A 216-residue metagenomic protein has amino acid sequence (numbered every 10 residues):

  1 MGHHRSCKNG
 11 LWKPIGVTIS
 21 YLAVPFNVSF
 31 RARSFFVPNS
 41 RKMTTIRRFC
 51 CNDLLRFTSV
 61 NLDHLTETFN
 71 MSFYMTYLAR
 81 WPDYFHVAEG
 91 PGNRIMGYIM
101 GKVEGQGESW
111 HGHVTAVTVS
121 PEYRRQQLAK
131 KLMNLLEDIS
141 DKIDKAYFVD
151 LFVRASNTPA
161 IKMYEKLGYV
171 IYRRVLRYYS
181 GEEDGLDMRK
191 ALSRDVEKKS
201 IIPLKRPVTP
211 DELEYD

Functional and structural regions predicted by a protein language model:
H3-H4, Y21: Intrinsic-disorder-associated, low-complexity terminal segments enriched in Asp/Asn/His/Tyr and depleted of Lys/Arg
V17, A23-V24, V28, A32 (+1 more regions): Acidic, Ala/Val/Gly-enriched low-complexity intrinsically disordered segments
T44, C51-R124, M133-D144, A191-S193 (+1 more regions): Acetyl-CoA-dependent GNAT
W81, E108, N157, Y179-D184: Short acidic/glycine-enriched loop/turn segments that link adjacent beta-strands
A116, S120-N134, I143, F148 (+2 more regions): Conserved glycine-rich acetyl-CoA-binding loop
D150-F152, E165-D187, E214: Conserved catalytic-core motifs of GNAT/GCN5-like acyltransferases
